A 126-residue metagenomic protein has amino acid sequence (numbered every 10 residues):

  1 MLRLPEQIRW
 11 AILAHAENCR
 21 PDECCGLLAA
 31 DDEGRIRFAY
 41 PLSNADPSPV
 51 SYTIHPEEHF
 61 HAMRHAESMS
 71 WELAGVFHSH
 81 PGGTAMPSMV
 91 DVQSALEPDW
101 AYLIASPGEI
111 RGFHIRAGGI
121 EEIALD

Functional and structural regions predicted by a protein language model:
M1-L73, P81-D126: Conserved beta-strand-loop surface patch within small alpha/beta domains used for substrate/adaptor or ligand engagement
